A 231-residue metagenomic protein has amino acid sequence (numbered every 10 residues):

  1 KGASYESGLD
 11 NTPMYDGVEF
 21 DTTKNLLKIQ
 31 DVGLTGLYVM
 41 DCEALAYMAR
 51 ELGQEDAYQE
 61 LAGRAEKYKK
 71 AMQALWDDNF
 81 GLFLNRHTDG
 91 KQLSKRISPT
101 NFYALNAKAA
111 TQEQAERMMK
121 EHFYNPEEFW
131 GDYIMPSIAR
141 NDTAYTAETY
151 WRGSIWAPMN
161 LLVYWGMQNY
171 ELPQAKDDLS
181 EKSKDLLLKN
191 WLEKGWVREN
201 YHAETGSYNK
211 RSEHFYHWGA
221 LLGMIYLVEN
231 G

Functional and structural regions predicted by a protein language model:
K1-Q59, G90, I138-L162, Q168-N169 (+2 more regions): The feature captures the catalytic groove of carbohydrate-active enzymes
T35, E55-Y58, A62, E113 (+2 more regions): Generic detection of long, well-ordered alpha-helical segments
Y38, A65, A104: Conserved hydrophobic/aromatic pocket- or pore-lining residues that grip, position, or stack substrates in active sites
Y58-W76, S180-S183: Short amphipathic alpha-helical coiled-coil/interface segments
D77-P126, T143, E148-G231: C-terminal capping/lid segments that line or modulate ligand- or cofactor-binding pockets
E128-W130: Extracellular S/T/G-rich loop segment that most often corresponds to the catalytic His/Ser-adjacent loop
